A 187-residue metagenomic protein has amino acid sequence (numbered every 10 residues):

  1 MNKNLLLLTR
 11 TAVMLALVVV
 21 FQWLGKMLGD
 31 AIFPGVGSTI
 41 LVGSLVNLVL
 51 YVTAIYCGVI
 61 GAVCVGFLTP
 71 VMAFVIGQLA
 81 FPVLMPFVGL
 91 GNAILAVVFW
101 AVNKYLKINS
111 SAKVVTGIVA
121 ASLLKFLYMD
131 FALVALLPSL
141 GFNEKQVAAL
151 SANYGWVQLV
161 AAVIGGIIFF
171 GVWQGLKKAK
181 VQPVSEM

Functional and structural regions predicted by a protein language model:
M1-M187: Loop-helix junctions at membrane interfaces
